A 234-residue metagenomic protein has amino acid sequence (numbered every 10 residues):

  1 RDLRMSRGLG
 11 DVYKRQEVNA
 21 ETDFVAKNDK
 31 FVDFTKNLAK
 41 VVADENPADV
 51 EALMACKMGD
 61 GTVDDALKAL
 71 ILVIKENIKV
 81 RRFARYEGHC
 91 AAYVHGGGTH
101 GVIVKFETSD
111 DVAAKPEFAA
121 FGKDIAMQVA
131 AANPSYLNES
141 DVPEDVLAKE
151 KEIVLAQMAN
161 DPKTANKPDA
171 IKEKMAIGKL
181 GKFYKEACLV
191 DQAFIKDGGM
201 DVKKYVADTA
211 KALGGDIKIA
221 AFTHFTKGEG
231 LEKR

Functional and structural regions predicted by a protein language model:
R7-R234: N-terminal assembly/interaction segments in proteins that build large macromolecular machines
